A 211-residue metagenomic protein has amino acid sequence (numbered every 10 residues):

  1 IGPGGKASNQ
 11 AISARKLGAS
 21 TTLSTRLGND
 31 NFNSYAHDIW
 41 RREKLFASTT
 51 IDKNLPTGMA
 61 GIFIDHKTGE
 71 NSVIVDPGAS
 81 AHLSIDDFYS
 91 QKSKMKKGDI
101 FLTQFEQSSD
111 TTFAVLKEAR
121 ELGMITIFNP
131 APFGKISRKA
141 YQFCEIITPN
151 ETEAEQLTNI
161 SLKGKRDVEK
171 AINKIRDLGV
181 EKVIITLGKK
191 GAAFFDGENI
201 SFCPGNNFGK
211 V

Functional and structural regions predicted by a protein language model:
I1-M59: Substrate-binding N-lobe of the ribokinase-like
I12, M59-F63, S72, G191-F195: Short beta-strand scaffold segments in enzyme catalytic cores
R15, R41, R120-E121, R176: Anion (oxyanion) recognition and catalysis
K44, A81-D86, T126-F133, G205: Short gly/ser/thr-rich secondary-structure transition/capping motifs
I51-D52, I62-I100, F105: Conserved phosphate-binding/catalytic loop of the ribokinase/pfkB sugar-kinase fold
I100-K170, K190-A192: Conserved beta-alpha-beta core of the PfkB/ribokinase-like small-molecule kinase fold
K135-K139, K165-V211: Conserved phosphate-binding/catalytic region of the ribokinase-like
